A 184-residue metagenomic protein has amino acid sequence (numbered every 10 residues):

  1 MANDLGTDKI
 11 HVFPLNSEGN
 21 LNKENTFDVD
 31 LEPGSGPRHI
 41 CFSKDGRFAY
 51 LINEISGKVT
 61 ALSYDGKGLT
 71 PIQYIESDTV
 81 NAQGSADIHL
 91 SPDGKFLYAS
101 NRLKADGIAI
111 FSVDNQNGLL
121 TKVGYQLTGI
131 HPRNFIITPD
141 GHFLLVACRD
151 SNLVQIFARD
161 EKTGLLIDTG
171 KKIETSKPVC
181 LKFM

Functional and structural regions predicted by a protein language model:
A2-L5, S43, L51-E54, A99-L103 (+1 more regions): Conserved beta-strand positions in repeat-built beta-propeller and related beta-rich domains
D8-I10, G57-V59, A105-I108, N152-V154: Structural signal for beta-propeller blades
P14-L21, L62-L69, F111-G118, A158-L165: Short loop/turn segments immediately following beta-strands, especially the blade-tip and inter-blade linker loops
E24-L31, I72-T79, T121-Q126, D168-I173: A short beta-strand motif characteristic of beta-propeller blades
L31-R47, D78-G94, T128-F143, T175-M184: Beta-rich, blade/repeat-based domains predominating in secreted/periplasmic proteins but also intracellular
A109-F157: C-terminal hydrophobic structural anchor segments that stabilize assembly/packing rather than catalytic chemistry
R149-A158, I167-M184: Blade-level signature of beta-propeller repeat domains, shared across WD40, Kelch, NHL, RCC1 and BNR/Asp-box propellers
